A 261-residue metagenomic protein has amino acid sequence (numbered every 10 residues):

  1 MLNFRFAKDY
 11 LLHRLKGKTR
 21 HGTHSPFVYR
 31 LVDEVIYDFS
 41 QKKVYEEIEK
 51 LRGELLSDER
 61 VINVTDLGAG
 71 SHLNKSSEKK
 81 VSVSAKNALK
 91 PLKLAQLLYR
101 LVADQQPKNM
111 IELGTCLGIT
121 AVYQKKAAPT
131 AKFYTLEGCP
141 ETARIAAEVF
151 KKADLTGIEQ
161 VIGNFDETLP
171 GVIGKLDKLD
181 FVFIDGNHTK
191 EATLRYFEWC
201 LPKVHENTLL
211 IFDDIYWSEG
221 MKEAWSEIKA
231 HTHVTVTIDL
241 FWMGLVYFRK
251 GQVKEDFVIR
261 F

Functional and structural regions predicted by a protein language model:
M1-F183, N187-L209, I215-F261: A short alpha-helical cap/connector motif
